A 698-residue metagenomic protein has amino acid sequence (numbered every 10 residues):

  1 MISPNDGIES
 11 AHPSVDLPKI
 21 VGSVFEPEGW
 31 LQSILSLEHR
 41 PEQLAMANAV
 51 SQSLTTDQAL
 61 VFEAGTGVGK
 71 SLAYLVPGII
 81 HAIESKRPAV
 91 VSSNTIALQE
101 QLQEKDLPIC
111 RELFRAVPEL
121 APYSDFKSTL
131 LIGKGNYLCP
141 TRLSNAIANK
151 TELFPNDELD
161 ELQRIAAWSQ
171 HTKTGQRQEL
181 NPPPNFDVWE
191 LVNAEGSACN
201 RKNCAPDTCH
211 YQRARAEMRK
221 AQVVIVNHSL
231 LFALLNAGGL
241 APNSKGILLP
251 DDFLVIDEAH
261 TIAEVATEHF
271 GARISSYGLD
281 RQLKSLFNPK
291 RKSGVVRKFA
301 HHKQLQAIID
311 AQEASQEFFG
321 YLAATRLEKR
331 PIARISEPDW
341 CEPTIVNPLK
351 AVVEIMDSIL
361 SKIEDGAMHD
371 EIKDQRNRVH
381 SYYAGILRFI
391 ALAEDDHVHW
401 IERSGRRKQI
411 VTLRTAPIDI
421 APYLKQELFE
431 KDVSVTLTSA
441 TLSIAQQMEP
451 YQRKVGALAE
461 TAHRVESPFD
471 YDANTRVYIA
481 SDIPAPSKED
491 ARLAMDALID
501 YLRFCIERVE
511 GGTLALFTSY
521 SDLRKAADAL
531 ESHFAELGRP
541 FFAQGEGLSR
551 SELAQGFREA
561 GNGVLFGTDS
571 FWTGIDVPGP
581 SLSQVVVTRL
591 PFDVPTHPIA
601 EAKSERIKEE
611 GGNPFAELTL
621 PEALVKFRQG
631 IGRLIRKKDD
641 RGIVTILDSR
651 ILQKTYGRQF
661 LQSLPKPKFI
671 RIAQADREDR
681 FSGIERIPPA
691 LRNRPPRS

Functional and structural regions predicted by a protein language model:
I2-S33, H39, K86-P88, S92-V224 (+7 more regions): A substrate-engagement module of RecA-like helicase motors
L37-L54: N-terminal pre-P-loop "Q-motif" helix
T56-P77: Walker A/P-loop
Y74, I80, A97-E100, E104-P108 (+4 more regions): Signature of the SF2 helicase/ATPase Hel1-core->accessory helical subdomain module
P88-A97, T436-T438, G511-T518, D522 (+1 more regions): Conserved RecA-like ASCE P-loop NTPase motor core of nucleic-acid helicases/translocases
E190-V224, L235-S244, S358-I483, K488 (+6 more regions): A contiguous, basic/glycine-rich beta-loop/short-helix subdomain that forms a polymer-engagement track
A480-L493, G545-I651: Conserved RecA-like P-loop NTPase helicase motor core
T518-G545: Conserved helicase motor "Helicase C" RecA-like lobe of SF1/SF2 P-loop NTPases
